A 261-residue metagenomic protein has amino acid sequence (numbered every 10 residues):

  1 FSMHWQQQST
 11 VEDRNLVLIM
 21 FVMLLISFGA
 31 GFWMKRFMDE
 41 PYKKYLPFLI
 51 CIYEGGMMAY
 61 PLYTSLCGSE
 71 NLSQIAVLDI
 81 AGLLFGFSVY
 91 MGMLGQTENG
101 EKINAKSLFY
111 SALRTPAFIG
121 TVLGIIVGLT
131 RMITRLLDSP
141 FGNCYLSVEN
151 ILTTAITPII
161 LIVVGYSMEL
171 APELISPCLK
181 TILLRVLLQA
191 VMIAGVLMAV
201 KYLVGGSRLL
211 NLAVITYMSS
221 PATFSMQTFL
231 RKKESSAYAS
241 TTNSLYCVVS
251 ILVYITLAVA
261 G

Functional and structural regions predicted by a protein language model:
F1-G261: Alpha-helical transmembrane segments of multi-pass small-molecule/ion transporters
